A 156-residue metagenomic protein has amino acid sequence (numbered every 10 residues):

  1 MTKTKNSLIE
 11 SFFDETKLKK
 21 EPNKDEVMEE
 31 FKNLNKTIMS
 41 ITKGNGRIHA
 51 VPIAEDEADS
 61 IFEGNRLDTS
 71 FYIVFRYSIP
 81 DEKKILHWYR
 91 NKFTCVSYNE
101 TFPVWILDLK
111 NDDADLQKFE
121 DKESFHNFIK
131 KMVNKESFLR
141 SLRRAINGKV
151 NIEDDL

Functional and structural regions predicted by a protein language model:
M1-N45: Charge-rich, low-complexity N-terminal segments
T4-S7, D14, N23, I53-A54 (+6 more regions): Serine/threonine-rich low-complexity intrinsically disordered regions
N6, N23, N33-N35, N45 (+8 more regions): Detector for Asparagine
E15-K20, N45, H49, E136 (+3 more regions): Short, flexible helical or helix-coil boundary motifs
E29, N35, S60-F62, R76 (+4 more regions): Short, well-ordered helical secondary-structure segments
K32-P103: Amphipathic, interaction-prone secondary-structure segments
Y98-L156: Ampiphathic alpha-helical segments that act as solvent-exposed interaction surfaces
